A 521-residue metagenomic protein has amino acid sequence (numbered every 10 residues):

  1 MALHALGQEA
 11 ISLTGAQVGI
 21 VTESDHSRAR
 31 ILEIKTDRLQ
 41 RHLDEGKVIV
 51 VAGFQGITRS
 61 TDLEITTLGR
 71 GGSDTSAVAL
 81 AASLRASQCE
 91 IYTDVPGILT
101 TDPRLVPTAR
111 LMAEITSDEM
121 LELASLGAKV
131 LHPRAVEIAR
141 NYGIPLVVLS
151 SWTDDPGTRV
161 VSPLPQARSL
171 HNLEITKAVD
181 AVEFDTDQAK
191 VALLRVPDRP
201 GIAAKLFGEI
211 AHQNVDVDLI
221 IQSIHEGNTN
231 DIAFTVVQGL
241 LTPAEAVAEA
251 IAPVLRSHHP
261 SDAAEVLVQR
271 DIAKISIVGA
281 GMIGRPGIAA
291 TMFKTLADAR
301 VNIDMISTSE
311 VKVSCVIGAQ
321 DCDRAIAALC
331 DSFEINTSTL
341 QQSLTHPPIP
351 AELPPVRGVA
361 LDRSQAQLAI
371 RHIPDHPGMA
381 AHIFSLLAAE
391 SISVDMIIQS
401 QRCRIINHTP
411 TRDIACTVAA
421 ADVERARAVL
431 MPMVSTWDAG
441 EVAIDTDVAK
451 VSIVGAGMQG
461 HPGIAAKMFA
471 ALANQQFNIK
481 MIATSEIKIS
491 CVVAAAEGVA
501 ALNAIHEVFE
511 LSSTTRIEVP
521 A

Functional and structural regions predicted by a protein language model:
M1-V136, A233-T235, P260, V316 (+3 more regions): Nucleotide/pyrophosphate-binding catalytic subdomain
L3, A81, A139, L329 (+1 more regions): Residue-level signature of catalytic and energy-coupling elements of molecular machines, predominantly ATP/GTP-dependent
E9-I11, V48, R85-Q88, K129 (+5 more regions): Residue-level detector of anion-binding/catalytic polar loops
T14, F54, T93, A124-G127 (+8 more regions): Short, structured patches in soluble enzyme cores that scaffold and shape functional sites
S60, T100-T101, R134, V147-L149 (+4 more regions): Short helix/loop capping segments that flank catalytic or ligand/cofactor-binding pockets
S83, V130-L131, R140-E174: YjeF_N-associated NAD(P)HX repair module
D118-W152, I275, I326: Phosphate/diphosphate-binding loops
G157-A521: A conserved regulatory-domain signal marking ACT and ACT-like small-molecule sensing domains and adjacent regulatory
